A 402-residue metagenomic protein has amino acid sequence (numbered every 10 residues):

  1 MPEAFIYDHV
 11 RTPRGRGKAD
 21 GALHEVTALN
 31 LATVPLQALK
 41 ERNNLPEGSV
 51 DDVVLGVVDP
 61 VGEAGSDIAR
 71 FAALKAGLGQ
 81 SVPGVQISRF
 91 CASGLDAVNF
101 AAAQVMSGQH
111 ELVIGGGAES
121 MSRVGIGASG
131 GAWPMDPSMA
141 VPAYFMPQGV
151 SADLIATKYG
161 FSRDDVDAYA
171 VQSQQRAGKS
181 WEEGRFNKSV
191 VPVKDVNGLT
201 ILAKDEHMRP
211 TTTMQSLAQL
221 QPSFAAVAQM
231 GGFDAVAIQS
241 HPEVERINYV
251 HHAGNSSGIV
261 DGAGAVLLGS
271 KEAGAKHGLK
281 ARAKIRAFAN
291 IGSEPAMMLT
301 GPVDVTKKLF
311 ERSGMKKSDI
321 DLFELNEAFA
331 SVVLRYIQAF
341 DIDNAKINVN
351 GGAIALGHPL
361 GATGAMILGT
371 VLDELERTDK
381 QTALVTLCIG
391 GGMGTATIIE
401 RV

Functional and structural regions predicted by a protein language model:
M1-P35, S93, A97-S129, D136-Q148 (+3 more regions): Conserved beta-strand-centric core segments of catalytic alpha/beta enzyme folds
V10-P13, H24-V34, R42-N44, A168-K271 (+2 more regions): N-terminal extracellular/periplasmic Venus flytrap/periplasmic-binding protein-like
R11-P13, G56-V61, R89-S93, G117-S122 (+5 more regions): Acidic, glycine-rich active-site loops and adjacent beta-strand->loop/helix elements that engage anionic groups
A22-P134, S138, V190-K204, A296 (+1 more regions): Conserved beta-ketoacyl condensing-enzyme motif
T27, V57-E111, G131, A143-V150 (+4 more regions): Conserved catalytic cysteine-centered active-site region of acyl-thioester-dependent Claisen-condensing enzymes
A28-N44, I68-A72, A97, G149-I155 (+4 more regions): Short, well-ordered amphipathic alpha-helical segments that serve as non-catalytic structural scaffolds within diverse
K271-D319, I337: Glycine- and Gly-Pro-enriched alpha-helical subdomains that act as flexible, kink-prone "lid/hinge" or packing modules
